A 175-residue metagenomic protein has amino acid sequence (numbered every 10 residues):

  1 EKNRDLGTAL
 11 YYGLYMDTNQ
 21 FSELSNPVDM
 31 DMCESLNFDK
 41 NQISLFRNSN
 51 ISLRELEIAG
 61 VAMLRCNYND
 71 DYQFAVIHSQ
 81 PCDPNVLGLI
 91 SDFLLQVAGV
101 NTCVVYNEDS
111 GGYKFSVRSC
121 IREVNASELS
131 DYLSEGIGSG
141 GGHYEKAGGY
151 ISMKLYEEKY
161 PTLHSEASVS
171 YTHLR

Functional and structural regions predicted by a protein language model:
E1-Y113, R118, E145-K146, Y150-S168 (+1 more regions): A structured phosphate/pyrophosphate-recognition subdomain
N19, I137-G138: A short glycine/serine-rich beta->alpha loop
A98-T102, S130-I137: Short amphipathic beta-strand starts and helix->beta connectors
G111-Y132: Nucleotide-binding motor/catalytic cores of P-loop/tubulin-like NTPases across gene-expression machines
G141: Glycine-rich, small/acidic residue-mixed loop/short-helix segments
